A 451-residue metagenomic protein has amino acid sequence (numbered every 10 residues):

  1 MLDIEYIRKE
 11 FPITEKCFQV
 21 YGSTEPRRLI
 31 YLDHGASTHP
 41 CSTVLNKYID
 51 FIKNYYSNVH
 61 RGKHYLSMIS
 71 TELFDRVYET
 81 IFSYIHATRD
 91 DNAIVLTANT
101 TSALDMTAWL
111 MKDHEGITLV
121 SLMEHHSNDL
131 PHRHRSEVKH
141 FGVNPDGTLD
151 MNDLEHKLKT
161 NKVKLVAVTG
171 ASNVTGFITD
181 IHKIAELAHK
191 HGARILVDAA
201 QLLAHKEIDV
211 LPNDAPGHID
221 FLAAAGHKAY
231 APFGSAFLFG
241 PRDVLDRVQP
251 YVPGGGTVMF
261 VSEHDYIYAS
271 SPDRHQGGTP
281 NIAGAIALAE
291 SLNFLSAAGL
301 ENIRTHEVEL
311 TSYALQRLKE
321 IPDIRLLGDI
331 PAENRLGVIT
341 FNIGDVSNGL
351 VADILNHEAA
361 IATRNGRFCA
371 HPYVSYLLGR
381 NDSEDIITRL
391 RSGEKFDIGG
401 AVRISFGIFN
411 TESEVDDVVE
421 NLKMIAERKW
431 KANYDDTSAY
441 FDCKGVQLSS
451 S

Functional and structural regions predicted by a protein language model:
M1-S451: Pyridoxal 5′-phosphate
